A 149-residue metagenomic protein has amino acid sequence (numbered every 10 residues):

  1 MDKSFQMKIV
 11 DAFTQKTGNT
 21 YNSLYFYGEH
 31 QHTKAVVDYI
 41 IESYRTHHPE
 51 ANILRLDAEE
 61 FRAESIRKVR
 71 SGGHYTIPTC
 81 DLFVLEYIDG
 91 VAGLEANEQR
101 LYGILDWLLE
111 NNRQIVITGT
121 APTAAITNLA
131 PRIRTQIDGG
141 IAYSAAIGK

Functional and structural regions predicted by a protein language model:
M1-S23: Pre-Walker A (pre-P-loop) alpha-helix and adjacent loop at the N terminus of AAA/AAA+ ATPase modules, a conserved
K3, R45-L82, A92-Q99: Short glycine-rich substrate-engagement loop in P-loop NTPases that contacts/grips substrate
G18-D38: Walker A/P-loop nucleotide-binding motif
K34-P49: P-loop NTPase Walker A phosphate-binding motif
E86-G90, T120: Walker B catalytic acidic pair
D89-Y102, I126-L129: Conserved ATPase-coupling elements of RecA-like P-loop NTPase cores
I104-P131: Sensor-1/coupling segment of RecA-like P-loop NTPase cores
L129-G148: A short helix-turn-beta junction within AAA+ P-loop NTPase domains corresponding to the substrate/partner-engaging
